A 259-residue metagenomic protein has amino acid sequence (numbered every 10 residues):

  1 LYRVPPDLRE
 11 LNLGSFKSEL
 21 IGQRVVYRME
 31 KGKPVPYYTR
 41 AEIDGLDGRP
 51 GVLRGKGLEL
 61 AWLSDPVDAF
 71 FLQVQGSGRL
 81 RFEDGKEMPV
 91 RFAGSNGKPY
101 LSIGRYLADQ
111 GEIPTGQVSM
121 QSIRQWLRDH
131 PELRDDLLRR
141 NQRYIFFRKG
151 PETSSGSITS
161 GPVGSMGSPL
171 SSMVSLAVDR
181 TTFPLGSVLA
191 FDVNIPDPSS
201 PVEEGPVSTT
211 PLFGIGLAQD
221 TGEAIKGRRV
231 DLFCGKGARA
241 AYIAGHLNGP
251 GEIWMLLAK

Functional and structural regions predicted by a protein language model:
L1-E152, G156, G164: Secretory/export targeting leaders with adjacent low-complexity proregions
S154-K259: C-terminal soluble interaction/assembly domains
